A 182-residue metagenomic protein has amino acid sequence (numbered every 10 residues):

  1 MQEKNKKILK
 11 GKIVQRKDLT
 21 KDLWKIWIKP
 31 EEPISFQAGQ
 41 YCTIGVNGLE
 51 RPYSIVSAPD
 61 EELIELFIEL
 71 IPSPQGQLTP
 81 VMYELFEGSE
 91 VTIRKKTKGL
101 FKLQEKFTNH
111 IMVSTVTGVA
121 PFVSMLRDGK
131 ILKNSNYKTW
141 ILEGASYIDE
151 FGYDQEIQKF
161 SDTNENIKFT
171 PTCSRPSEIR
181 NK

Functional and structural regions predicted by a protein language model:
Q2-E87, S174-R175: Ferredoxin-reductase
E3-K7, W140-L142, Y147-K182: Reductase modules of NAD(P)H-dependent flavoproteins
C42, V91-R94: Generic structural signal for buried aliphatic residues
E61, N134-N136, D162-N164: Short, well-ordered coil/turn elements that cap or connect secondary structure elements
E65, T92, I111, W140-L142 (+1 more regions): A structural signal for isolated positions on well-ordered beta-strands in alpha/beta enzyme cores
K96-K106: A short, basic/flexible loop-to-alpha-helix module at the beginning of a structural domain
T115-A120: Ser/Thr-glycine-rich phosphate-binding loops at phosphate-binding pockets of nucleotides, nucleotide cofactors
P121-K133: Histidine-anchored nucleotide/phosphate-binding helix
